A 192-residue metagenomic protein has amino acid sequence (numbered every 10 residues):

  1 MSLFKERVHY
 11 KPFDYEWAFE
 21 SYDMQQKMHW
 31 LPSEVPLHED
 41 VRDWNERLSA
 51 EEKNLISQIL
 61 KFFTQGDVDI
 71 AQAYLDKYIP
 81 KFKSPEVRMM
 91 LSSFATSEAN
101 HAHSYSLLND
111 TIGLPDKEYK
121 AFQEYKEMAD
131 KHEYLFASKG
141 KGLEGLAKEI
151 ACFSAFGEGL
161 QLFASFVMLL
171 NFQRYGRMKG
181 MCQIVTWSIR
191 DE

Functional and structural regions predicted by a protein language model:
M1-D191: Non-heme di-metal
